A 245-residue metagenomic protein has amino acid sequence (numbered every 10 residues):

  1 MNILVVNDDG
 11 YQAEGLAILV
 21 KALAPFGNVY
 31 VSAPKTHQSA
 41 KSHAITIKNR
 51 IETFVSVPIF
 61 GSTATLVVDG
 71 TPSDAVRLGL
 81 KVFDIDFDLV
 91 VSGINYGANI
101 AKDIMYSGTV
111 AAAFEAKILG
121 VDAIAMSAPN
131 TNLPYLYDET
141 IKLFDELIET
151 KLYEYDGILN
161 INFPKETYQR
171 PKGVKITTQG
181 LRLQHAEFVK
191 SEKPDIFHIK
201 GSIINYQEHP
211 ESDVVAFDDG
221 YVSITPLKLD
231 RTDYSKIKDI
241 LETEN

Functional and structural regions predicted by a protein language model:
I3, E14-D86: A cross-family phosphate/adenosyl-ligand binding-site feature
V5-Q12, D103-I104: Short, glycine-rich nucleotide/cofactor-binding loops
D9-A17, P194, Q207: Short acidic, Gly/Ser-rich segments with clustered Asp/Glu that frequently serve as metal-coordination loops in enzyme
G79-D84, A113-D122: Alpha-helix C-terminal capping segments
L89: Short, Asp-centered acidic motifs that coordinate Mg2+ and/or phosphate in catalytic or ligand-binding sites
A98-S107: Glycine/threonine-rich flexible loop motifs
K117-Y137: Glycine-rich phosphate/pyrophosphate-binding loops and their adjacent beta-strand/loop elements at enzyme active sites
Y137-N245: Electrostatically charged, flexible surface regions
